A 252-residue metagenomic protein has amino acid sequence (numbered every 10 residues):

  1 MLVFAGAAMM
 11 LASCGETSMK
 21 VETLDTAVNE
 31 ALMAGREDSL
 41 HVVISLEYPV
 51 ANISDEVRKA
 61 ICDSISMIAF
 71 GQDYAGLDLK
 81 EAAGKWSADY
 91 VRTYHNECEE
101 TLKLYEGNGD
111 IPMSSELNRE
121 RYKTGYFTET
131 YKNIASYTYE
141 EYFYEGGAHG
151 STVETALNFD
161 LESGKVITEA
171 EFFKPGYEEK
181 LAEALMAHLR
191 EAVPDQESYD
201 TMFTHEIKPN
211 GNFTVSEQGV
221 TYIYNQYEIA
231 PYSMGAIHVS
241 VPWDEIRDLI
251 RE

Functional and structural regions predicted by a protein language model:
M1-A12: Sec-dependent bacterial lipoprotein signal peptides
C14-E252: Compositionally biased intrinsically disordered regions enriched in Thr/Gly
